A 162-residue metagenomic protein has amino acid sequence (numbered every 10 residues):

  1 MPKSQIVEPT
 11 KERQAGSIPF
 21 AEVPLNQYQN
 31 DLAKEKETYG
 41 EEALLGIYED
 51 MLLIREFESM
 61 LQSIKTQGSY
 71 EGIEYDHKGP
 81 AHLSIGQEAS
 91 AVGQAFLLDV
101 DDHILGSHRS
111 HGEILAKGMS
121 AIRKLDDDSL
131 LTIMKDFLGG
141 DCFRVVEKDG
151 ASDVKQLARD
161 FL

Functional and structural regions predicted by a protein language model:
M1-S90, L131-T132, F143-A151: Conserved acidic/glycine
S63, G72-L162: Cofactor-binding active-site loop characterized by glycine-rich and histidine/acidic residues
